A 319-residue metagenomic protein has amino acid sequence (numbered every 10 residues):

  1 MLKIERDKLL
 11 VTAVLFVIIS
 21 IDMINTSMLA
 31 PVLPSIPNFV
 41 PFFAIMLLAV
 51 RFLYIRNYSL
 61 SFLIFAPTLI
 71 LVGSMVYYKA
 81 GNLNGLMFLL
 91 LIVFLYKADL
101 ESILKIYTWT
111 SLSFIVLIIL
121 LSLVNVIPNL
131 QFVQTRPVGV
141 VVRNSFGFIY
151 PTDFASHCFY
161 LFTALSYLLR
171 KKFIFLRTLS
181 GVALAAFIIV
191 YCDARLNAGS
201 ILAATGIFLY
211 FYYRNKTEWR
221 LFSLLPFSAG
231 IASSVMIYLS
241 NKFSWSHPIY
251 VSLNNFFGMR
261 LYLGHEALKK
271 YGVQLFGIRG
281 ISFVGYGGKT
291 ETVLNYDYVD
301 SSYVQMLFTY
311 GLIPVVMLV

Functional and structural regions predicted by a protein language model:
L2-I24, S35-P248, K269, T292-V319: Hydrophobic transmembrane helix bundles of membrane-integrated enzymes that assemble and modify cell-envelope
T26-S27, S282: Long, compositionally biased terminal regions
V251-Y310: Long extracytoplasmic/lumenal interhelical loops at the membrane interface of multi-pass membrane proteins
